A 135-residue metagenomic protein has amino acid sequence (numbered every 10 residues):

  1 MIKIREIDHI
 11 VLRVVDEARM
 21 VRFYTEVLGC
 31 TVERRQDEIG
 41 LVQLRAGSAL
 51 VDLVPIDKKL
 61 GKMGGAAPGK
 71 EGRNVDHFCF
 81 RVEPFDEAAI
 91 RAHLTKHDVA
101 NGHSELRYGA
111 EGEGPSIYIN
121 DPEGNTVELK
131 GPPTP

Functional and structural regions predicted by a protein language model:
I2-I4, K70-R73: Short, flexible turn/loop "capping" segments at secondary-structure junctions
L12-K59: Core segments of cupin and vicinal oxygen chelate
V14-A18, R73-N74, F78-T126: Vicinal oxygen chelate
T31-D37, L106-Y108, T134: Conserved catalytic-core motifs of GNAT/GCN5-like acyltransferases
L44-G47, I119-P122, P132: Active-site beta-strand termini and strand-to-loop segments that position acidic
D52-V54, Y118, E128: Conserved beta-strand in the GNAT
K58-A66, H103-S104: A short, acidic/glycine-rich surface segment
K59, P133-P135: A short acidic/small-residue loop/turn micro-motif
